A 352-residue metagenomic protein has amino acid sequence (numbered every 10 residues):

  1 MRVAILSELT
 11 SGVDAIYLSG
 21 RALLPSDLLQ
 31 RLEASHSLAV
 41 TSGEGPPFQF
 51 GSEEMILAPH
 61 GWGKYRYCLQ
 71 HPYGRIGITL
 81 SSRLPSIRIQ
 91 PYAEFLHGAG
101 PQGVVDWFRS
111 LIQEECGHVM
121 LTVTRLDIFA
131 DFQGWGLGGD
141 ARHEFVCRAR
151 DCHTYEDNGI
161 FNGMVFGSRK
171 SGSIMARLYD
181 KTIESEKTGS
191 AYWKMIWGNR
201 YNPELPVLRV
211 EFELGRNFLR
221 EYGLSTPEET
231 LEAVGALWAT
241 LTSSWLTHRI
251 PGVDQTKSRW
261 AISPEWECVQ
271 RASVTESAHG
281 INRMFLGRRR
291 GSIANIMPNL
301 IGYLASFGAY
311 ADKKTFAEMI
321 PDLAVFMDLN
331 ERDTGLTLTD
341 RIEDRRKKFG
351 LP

Functional and structural regions predicted by a protein language model:
M1-G287, N295-P352: Structured, helix-rich domain cores that form ligand/interaction pockets
S292: Residues in the recognition helix of alpha-helical DNA-binding motifs
